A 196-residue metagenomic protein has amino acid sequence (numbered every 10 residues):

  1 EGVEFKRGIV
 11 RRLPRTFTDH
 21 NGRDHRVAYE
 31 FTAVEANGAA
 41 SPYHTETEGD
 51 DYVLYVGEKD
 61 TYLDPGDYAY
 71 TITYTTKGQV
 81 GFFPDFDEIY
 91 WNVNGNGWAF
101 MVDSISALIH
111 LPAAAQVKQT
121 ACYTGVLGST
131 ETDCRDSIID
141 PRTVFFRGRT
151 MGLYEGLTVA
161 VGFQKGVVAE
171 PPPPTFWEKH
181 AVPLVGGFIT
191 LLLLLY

Functional and structural regions predicted by a protein language model:
E1-Y196: Lumenal/extracellular ectodomains and adaptor appendage modules of the eukaryotic vesicle/secretory system
